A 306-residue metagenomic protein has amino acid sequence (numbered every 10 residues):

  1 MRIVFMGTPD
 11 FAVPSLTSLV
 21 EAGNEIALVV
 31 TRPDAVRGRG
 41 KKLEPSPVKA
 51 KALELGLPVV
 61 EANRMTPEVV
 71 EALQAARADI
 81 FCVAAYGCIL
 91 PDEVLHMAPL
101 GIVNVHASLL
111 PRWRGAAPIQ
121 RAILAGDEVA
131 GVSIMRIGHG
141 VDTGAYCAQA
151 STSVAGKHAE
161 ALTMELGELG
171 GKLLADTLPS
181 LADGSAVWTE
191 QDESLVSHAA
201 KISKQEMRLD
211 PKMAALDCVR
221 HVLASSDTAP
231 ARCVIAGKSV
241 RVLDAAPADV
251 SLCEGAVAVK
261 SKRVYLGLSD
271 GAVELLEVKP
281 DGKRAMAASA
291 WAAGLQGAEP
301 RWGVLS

Functional and structural regions predicted by a protein language model:
M1-R39: N-terminal Rossmann-like dinucleotide-binding module
R2-V4, E25-L28, P58-A76, F81 (+1 more regions): Internal alpha/beta domain cores that form substrate/cofactor-binding pockets in large enzymes and binding proteins
G7, V29, A52, F81 (+7 more regions): A residue-level signal for conserved active-site and pocket-lining positions in enzyme catalytic cores
T8-F11, N63-T66, Y86-C88, P247-A248: Short beta->alpha connector loops
V13, K42-P45, T66-V70, A116: Structural motif corresponding to alpha-helix initiation and N-cap regions
A22, R32, I80-H198: Donor/substrate-binding cores of folate-linked one-carbon enzymes
A35-L55: N-terminal beta-loop-helix "entrance" segment that forms/cooperates in small-molecule cofactor or anionic ligand
E193-S306: Internal anion-binding site segments
